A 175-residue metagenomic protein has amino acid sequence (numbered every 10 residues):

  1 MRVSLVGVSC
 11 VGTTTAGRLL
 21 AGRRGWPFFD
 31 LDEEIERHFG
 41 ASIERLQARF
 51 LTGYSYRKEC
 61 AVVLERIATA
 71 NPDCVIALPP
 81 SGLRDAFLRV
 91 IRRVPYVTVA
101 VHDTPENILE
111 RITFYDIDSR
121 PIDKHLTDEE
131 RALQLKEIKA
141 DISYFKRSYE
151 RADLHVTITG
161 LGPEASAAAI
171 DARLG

Functional and structural regions predicted by a protein language model:
L5: Hydrophobic anchor at the beta1->P-loop junction of P-loop NTPases
V8: P-loop (Walker A) phosphate-binding loop of NTP-binding proteins
V11: ATP-binding Walker
T14: Walker A/P-loop
L19, S143-G175: NTP-dependent small-molecule kinase module
G22-V62: Conserved substrate/cofactor phosphate-moiety recognition/catalytic segment in nucleotide-dependent phosphotransferases
S55-V97, V101: Glycine-rich phosphate-binding loop used to anchor ATP phosphates in small-molecule kinases, encompassing both
V94-K146: A glycine- and Lys/Arg-enriched "phosphate-lid" helix/loop adjacent to the NTP-binding pocket of small-molecule kinases
